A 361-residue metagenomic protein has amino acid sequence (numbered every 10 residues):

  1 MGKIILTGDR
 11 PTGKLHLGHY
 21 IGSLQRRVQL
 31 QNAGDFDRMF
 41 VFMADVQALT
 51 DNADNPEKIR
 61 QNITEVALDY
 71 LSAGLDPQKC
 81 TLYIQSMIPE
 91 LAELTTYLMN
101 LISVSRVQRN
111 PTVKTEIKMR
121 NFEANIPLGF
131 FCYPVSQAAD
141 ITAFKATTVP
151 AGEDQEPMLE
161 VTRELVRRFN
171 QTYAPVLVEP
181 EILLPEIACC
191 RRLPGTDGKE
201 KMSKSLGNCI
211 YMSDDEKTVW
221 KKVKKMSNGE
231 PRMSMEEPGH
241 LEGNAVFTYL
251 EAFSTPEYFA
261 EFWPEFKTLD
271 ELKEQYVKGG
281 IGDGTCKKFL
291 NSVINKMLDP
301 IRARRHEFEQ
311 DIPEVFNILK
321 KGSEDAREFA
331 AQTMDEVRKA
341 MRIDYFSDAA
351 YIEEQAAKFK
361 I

Functional and structural regions predicted by a protein language model:
M1-K3, F346-S347: Extreme N-terminus of proteins, especially the signal/transit-peptide cleavage junction and the first residues
G2-A139, E257, K296-L298, R302 (+1 more regions): N-terminal Rossmann-like or analogous alpha/beta NTP/dinucleotide-binding catalytic cores that position adenine
R10, Q47-A48, F144-V149, G207 (+1 more regions): A broad detector of the eukaryotic-type serine/threonine protein kinase catalytic domain
P11, T50, D54, V149 (+3 more regions): Short coil/turn segments at secondary-structure junctions
L15-L24, M39-F40, D45, D54-I59 (+7 more regions): Structured ligand/cofactor/substrate-binding pocket environments in proteins
R109-N110, A146, A174, S205: A short secondary-structure junction signal
R163-I361: Conserved nucleotide- and phosphate/pyrophosphate-binding catalytic cores in adenylate/nucleotidyl-handling enzymes
